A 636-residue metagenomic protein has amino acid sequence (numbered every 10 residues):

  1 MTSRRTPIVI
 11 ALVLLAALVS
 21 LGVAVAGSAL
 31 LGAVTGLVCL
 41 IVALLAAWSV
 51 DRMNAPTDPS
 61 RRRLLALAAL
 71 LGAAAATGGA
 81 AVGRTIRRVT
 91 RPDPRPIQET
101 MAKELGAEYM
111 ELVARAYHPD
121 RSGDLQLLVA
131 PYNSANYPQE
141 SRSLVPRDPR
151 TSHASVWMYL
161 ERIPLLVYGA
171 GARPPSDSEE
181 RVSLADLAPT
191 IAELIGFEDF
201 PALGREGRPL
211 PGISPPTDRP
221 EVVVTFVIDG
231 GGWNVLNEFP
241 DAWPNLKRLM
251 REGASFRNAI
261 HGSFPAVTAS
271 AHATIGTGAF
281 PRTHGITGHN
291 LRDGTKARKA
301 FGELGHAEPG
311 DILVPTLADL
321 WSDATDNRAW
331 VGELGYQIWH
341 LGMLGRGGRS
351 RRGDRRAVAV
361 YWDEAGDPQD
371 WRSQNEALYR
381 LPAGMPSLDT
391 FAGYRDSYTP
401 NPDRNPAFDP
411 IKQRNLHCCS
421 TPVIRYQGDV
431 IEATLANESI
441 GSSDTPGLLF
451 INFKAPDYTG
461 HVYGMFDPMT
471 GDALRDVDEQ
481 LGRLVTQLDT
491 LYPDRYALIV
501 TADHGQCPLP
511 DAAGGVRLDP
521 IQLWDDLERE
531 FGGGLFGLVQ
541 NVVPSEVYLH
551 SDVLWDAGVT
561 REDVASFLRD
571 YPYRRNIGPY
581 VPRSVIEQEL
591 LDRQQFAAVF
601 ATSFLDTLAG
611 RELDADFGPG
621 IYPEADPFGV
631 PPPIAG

Functional and structural regions predicted by a protein language model:
V9-D51: Membrane-embedded alpha-helical segments of integral membrane proteins
A16-L18, G27-V34, T57-R63, G78-D93: C-terminal segment of N-terminal export signals and the immediately downstream linker at the start of the mature
M53-G72: N-terminal secretory signal peptides and thylakoid transit peptides that target proteins across membranes
T90-P175, S183-L184, G294, R298 (+6 more regions): Active-site neighborhoods of enzymes that stabilize oxyanions during catalysis
R91-A107, S122-D124, L128-A130, A135-L144 (+8 more regions): His/Asp/Glu-rich, glycine-adjacent segments that coordinate divalent cations and/or stabilize oxyanion chemistry on
L127-L128, I191, N245, R475-R517: Metal-dependent active-site segment of extracytoplasmic phospho-/sulfohydrolases and closely related
F197, P201-E206, P211-S255: Active-site-proximal N-terminal segment of extracellular/periplasmic enzymes that hydrolyze or transfer
L236-T283, W330-G332: Short, structured active-site-proximal loop/turn typified by the sulfatase FGly-forming signature C/S-X-P-X-R
